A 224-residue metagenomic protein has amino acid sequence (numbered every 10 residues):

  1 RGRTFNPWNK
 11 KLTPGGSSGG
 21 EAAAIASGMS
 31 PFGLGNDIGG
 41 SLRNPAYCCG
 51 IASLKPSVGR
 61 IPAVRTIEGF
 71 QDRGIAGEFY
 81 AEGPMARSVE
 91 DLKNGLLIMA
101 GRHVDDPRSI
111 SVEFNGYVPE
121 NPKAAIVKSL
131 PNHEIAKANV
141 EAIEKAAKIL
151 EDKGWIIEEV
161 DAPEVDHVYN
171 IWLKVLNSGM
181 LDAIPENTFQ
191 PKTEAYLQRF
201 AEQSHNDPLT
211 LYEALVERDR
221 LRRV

Functional and structural regions predicted by a protein language model:
R1-L96: Short glycine/serine-rich loop segments
I38-G39, P163-V165: Conserved beta-strand edge residues that scaffold enzyme active sites
K55-K145, E164: A short helix-breaking turn/cap at a secondary-structure junction
L92, L150, A214: Residue-level signal for inorganic ion chemistry
N121-V127, K174-R223: Short helix-loop capping/hinge segments that flank enzyme active sites or metal/cofactor-binding pockets
K137-N139, V168-S178: Short glycine/threonine-rich loop-to-helix capping motif typified by GTGT followed within a few residues by an Asp-Pro
I143-W155: Short helix-loop-beta junction
I156-D161: General small-molecule cofactor/ligand-binding pocket signal
